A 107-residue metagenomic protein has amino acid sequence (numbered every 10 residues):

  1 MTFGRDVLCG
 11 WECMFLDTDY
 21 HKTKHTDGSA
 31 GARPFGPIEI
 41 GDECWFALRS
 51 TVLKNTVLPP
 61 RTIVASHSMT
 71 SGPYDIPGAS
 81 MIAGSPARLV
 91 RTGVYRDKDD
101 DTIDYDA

Functional and structural regions predicted by a protein language model:
M1-V57, S68, P73-Y74, S85 (+1 more regions): Flexible, glycine/small-residue-enriched loop-and-beta-strand segment within the central core of proteins
P77-D101: Conserved beta-strand-loop-alpha-helix hinge in the C-terminal portion of ABC ATPase nucleotide-binding domains
I103-A107: Leloir-type glycosyltransferase catalytic cores
